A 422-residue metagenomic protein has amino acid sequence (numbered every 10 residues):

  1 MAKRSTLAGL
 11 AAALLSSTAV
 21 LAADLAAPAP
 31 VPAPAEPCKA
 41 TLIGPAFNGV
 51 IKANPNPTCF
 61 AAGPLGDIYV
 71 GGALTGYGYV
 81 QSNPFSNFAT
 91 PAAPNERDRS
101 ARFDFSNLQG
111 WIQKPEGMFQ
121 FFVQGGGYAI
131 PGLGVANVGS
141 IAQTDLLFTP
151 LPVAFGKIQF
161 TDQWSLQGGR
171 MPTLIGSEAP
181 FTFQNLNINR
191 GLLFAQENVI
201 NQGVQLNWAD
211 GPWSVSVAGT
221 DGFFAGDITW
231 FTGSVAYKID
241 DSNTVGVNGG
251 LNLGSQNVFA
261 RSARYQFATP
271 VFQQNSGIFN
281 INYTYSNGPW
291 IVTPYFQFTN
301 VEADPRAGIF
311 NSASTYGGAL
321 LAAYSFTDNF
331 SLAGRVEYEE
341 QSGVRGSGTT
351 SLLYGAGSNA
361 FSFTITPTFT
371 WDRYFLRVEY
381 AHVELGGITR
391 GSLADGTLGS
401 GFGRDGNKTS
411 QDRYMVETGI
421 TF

Functional and structural regions predicted by a protein language model:
M1-F88, E417, F422: N-terminal periplasmic/intermembrane-space "pro-region" immediately following the signal or transit peptide
L42, G72-V80, V123-G127, G168-R170 (+7 more regions): Transmembrane beta-barrel strands of outer-membrane/channel proteins
L65, P115-F119, T161-Q163, T173 (+6 more regions): Outer-membrane beta-barrel channels and translocator barrels
G66, A101-S106, L147-P152, N198-Q202 (+6 more regions): Residues that define the transmembrane beta-barrel architecture of outer-membrane proteins
G72, A101, F105, G110-K114 (+10 more regions): Residues on the lipid-exposed face of transmembrane beta-strands in outer-membrane beta-barrel proteins
Y79-Q81, F85-S100, P131-V153, T161-D240 (+2 more regions): Surface-exposed coil loops of outer-membrane beta-barrel proteins
P94-R97, G134, I141-D145, V245-G249 (+1 more regions): Outer-membrane beta-barrel pore domains
E96-I130, S325, F330: Glycine- and aromatic-enriched membrane insertion/assembly motifs of diderm outer-membrane and organelle channel
